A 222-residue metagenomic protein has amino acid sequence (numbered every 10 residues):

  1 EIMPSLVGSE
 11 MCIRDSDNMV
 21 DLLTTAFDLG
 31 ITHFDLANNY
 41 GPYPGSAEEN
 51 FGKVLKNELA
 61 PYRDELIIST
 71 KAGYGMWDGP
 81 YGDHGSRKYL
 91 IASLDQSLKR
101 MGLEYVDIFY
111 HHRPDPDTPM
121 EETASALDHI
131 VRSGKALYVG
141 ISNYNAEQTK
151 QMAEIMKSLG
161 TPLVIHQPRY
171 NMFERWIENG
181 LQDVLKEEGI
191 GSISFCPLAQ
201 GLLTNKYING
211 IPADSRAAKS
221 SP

Functional and structural regions predicted by a protein language model:
E1-I13: Single conserved hydrophobic/aromatic residue that forms the stacking wall/gate of nucleotide- or nucleobase-binding
S9-E10, S69-G82, Y105-Y110: N-terminal small/glycine-rich loop or linker at the start of catalytic domains across soluble metabolic enzymes
R14-A26, G85-M101, T149-A153: Short, acidic/polar
D21-N39: Catalytic domains of carbohydrate-active enzymes, especially glycoside hydrolases
A26, F34, F51, I68 (+7 more regions): Conserved, mostly hydrophobic/aromatic
H33-N57, H111-E121: Glycine-rich, proline-tolerant flexible connector loops at the mouths of alpha/beta enzymes
S46-T70, S125, H129-K135: Alpha-helix-loop-beta-strand connector modules within alpha/beta enzyme cores
P114-P222: Beta/alpha (TIM)-barrel catalytic core signal, keyed to glycine-rich beta->alpha loops juxtaposed to Asp/Glu that bind
